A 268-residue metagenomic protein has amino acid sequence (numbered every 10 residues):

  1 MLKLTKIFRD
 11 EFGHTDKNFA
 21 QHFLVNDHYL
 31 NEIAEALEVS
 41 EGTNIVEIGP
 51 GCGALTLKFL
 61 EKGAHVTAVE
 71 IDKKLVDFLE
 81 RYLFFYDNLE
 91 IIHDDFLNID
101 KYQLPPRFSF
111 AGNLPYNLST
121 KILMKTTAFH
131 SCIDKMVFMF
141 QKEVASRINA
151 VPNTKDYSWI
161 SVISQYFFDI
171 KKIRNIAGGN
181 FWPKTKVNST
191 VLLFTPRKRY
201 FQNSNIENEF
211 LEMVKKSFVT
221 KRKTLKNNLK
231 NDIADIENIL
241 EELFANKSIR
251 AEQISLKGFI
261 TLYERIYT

Functional and structural regions predicted by a protein language model:
M1-E212, K216, E252, K257-R265: Catalytic cores of RNA-modifying enzymes
P196, V214-T268: C-terminal lobe and adjacent flexible extensions of AdoMet/dcAdoMet transferase-like proteins
